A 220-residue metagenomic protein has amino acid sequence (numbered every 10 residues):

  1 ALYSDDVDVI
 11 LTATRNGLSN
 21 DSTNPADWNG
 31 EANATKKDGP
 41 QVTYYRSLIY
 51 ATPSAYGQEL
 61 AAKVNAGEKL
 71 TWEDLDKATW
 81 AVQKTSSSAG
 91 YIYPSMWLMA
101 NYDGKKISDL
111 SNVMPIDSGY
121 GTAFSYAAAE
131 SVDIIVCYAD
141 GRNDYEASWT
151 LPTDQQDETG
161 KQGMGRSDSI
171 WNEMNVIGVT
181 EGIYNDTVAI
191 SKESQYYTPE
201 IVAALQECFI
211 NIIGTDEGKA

Functional and structural regions predicted by a protein language model:
A1-W28, T122, R142-S148: Pocket-flanking alpha-helical
L2-D5, S19-N20, P40-Y44, E73-L75 (+3 more regions): Extracellular/periplasmic catalytic domains that process cell-envelope and extracellular macromolecules
D5-V7, T14-N16, T52-Y56, T85 (+3 more regions): Solvent-exposed coil/turn segments that connect beta secondary-structure elements in extracytoplasmic/periplasmic
N24-A89, M96-M99: A conserved helix-loop-strand patch within extracytoplasmic ligand-binding domains of the periplasmic binding
V64, E68, D76-T198: Pocket-lining segment of extracytoplasmic ligand-binding domains
Y196-C208: Short amphipathic alpha-helical coupling segments at ligand-binding clamshell hinges and other catalytic/signaling
C208-A220: Periplasmic-binding protein-like
